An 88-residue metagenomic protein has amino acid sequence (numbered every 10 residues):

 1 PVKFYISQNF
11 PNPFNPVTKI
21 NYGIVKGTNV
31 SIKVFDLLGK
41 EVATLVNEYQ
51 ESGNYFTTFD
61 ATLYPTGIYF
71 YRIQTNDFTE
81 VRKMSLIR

Functional and structural regions predicted by a protein language model:
P1-V34, T44, F56-T62: Glycine-centered coil/turn sites that cap beta-strands in beta-rich domains
K19, N76-D77: N-terminal processing/targeting junctions
V46-N76: Short, surface-exposed loop/turn motifs with a glycine/proline- and acidic-biased composition
F78-R82: Extracellular and select intracellular beta-sandwich modules with Ser/Thr-enriched, small-residue motifs on
K83-R88: Short beta-strand edge segments in extracellular beta-sheet folds
